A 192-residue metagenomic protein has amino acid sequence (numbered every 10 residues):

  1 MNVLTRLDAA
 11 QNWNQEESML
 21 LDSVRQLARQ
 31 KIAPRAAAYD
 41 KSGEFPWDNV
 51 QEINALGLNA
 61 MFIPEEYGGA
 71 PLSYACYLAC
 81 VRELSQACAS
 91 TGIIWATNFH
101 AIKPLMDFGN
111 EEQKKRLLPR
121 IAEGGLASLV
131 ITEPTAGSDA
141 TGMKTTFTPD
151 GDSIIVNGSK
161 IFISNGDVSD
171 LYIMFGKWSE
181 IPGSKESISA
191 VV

Functional and structural regions predicted by a protein language model:
M1-M19: Intrinsic disorder at enzyme termini
E17, A28, G57, P64 (+5 more regions): Buried hydrophobic positions in well-ordered alpha/beta secondary-structure cores of metabolic enzymes
Q26-A37: N-terminal capping segment at the start of a domain
A55-G124, N165-L171: Internal helix-loop-helix
E123-T132, F175: A short, Trp-centered hydrophobic/proline-enriched beta-strand micro-motif
T135-M143: Active-site-adjacent elements of ketosynthase-type condensing enzymes
T145-T148: A structural signal for short hydrophobic beta-strand segments in well-ordered beta-sheet cores
S153, N157-V192: A short core secondary-structure module
